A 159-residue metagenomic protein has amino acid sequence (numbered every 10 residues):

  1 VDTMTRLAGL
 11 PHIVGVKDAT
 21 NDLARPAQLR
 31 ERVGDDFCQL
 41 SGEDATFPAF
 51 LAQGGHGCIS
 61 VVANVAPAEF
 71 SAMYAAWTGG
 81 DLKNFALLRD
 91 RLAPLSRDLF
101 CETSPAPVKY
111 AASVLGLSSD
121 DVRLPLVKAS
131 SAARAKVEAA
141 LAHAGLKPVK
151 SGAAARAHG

Functional and structural regions predicted by a protein language model:
V1-C38: Glycine/proline-rich, positively charged, aromatic-decorated active-site loop/lid region on the catalytic face
L23-V61: Anionic-ligand binding region
A45-G159: Structured C-terminal cap/extension of enzyme domains
